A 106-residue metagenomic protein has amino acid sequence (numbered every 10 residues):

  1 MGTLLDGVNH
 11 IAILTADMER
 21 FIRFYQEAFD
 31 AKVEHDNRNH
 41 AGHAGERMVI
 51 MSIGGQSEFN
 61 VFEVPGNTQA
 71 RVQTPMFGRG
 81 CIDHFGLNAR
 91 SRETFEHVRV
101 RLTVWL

Functional and structural regions predicted by a protein language model:
M1-G2: Basic/polar N-terminal segments that are highly enriched at the extreme N-terminus, encompassing both cleavable
L5-V8, I82: Core-facing hydrophobic residues within beta-strands of well-ordered domains
H10-A12, I50, H84-G86: Short aromatic/hydrophobic contact patches that present stacked aromatics for nucleic-acid/ligand binding
L14-E63: Core segments of cupin and vicinal oxygen chelate
D17-E19, G78-G80, H84-L106: Vicinal oxygen chelate
I50-S52, Q73-G78: Short, conserved, surface-exposed binding loops centered on an aromatic residue
G54-E58, G66-N67, R92-F95: Short, charged/polar surface micro-motifs in flexible loops or helix N-caps
N67-Q73: A short, acidic/glycine-rich surface segment
